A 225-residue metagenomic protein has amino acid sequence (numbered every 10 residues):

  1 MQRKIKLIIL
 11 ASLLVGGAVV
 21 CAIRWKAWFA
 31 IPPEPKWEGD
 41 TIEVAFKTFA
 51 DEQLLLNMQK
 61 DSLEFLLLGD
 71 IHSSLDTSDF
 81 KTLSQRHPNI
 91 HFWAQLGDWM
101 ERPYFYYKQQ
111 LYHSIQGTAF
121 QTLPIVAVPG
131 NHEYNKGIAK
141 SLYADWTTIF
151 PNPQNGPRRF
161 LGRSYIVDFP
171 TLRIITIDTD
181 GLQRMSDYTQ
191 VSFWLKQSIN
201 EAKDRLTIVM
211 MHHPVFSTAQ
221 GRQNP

Functional and structural regions predicted by a protein language model:
M1-L14: N-terminal Sec-pathway targeting helices
V15-W25: Hydrophobic alpha-helical membrane-insertion segments, chiefly the h-region of N-terminal signal peptides
I23-K108: N-terminal active-site segment of His-dependent metallophosphoesterases
E34-I42, K47-D51, N57, F105-T207 (+1 more regions): Extended active-site neighborhood of metal-dependent phosphoesterases/phosphodiesterases
S62-H72, T171-G181, I208-H212: Active-site-proximal beta-strand elements of phosphoester/diester hydrolases
D70, W93, D98, G130 (+3 more regions): Divalent metal-coordination and catalytic microenvironments
I71-S74, W99-R102, N131-K136, D180-Q183 (+1 more regions): Solvent-exposed loop/turn segments at secondary-structure junctions within structured extracellular/periplasmic domains
V215-P225: Active-site His/acidic residue clusters
